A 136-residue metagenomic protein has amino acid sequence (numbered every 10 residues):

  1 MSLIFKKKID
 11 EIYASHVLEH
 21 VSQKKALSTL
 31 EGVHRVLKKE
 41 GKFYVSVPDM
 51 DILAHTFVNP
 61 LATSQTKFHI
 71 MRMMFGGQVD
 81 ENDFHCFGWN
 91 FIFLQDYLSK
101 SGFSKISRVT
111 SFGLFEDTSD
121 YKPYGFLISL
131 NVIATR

Functional and structural regions predicted by a protein language model:
M1-I12: A short acidic, Gly/Pro-enriched loop at the edge of an enzyme's catalytic core that lines a small-molecule cofactor
I9, K25-G32, V36-K38, K42-T135: S-adenosyl-L-methionine-dependent methyltransferase catalytic module, highlighting the catalytic core
Y13-H20: Short catalytic micro-motifs in class I SAM-dependent methyltransferases
